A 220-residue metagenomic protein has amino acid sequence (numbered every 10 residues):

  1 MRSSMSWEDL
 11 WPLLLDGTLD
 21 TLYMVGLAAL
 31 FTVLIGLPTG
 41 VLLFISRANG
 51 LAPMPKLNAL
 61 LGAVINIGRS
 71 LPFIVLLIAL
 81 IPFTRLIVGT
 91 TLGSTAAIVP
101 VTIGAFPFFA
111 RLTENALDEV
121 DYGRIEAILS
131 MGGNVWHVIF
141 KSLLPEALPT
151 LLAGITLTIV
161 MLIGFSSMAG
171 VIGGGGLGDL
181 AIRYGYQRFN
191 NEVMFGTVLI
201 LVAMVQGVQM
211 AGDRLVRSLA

Functional and structural regions predicted by a protein language model:
L14-I45: Transmembrane alpha-helix signature in integral membrane proteins
D16, D20-M24, R69, F73-F108 (+1 more regions): Loop-to-helix entry region at the N-terminal start of transmembrane alpha-helices in multi-pass membrane transporters
L34-T39, T95-V99, I103-I125, I155-T156 (+2 more regions): Membrane-embedded alpha-helices of multi-pass transport/permease systems
L42-A48, S130, F195-A220: C-terminal transmembrane helix and the adjacent membrane-cytosol boundary/short C-terminal tail of inner/organellar
L42-A79, V101, F106, R111-N115 (+1 more regions): Cytoplasmic-entry segments and transmembrane alpha-helices of multi-pass inner-membrane transporters
L117-A147, Q187: Short helix-to-coil transition segments within interhelical loops that connect adjacent transmembrane helices
V135-M168: Transmembrane alpha-helices
F165-F195, L199-I200, A220: Glycine-rich helix-loop "coupling/hinge" segments at transmembrane-helix boundaries in multipass transporters
